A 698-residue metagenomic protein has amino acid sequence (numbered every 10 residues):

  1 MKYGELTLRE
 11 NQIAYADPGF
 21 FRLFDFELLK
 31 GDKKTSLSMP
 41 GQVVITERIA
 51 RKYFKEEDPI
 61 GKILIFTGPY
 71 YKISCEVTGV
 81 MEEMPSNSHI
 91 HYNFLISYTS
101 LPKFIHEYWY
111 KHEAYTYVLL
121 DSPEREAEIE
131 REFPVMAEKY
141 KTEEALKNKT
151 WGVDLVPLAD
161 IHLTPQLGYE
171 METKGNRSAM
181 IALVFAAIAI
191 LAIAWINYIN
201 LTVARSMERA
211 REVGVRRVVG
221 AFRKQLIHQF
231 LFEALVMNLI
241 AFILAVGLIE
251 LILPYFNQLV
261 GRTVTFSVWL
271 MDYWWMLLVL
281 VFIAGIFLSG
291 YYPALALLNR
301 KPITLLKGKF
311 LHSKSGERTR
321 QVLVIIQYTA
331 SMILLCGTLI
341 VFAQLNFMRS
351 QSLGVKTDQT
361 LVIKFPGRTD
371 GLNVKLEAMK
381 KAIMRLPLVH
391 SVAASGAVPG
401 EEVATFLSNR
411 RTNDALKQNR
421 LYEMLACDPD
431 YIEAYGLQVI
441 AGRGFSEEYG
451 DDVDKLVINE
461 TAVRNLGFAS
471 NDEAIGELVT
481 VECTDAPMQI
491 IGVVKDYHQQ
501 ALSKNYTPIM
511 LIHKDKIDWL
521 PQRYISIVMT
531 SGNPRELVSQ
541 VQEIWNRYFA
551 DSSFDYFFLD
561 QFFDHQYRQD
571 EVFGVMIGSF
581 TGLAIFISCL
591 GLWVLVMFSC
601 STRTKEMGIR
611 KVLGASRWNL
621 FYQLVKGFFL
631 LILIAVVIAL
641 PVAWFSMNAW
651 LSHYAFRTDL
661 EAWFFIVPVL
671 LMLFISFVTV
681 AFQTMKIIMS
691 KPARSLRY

Functional and structural regions predicted by a protein language model:
M1, T46, Q351-V374: Membrane-interface junction motifs in transport/secretion proteins
D17-L29, G41-G175, A378-H565, Q569: Mid-to-C-terminal secondary-structure elements that act as membrane-proximal/extracytoplasmic interface segments
E126, M136-A189, M207-E208, I252-L280 (+4 more regions): Membrane-helix entry/capping segments
D154, L158, L235-P302, A343 (+1 more regions): Small-residue-rich transmembrane alpha-helices
K174-I240, L244-L253, N257-Q258, Y273-M276: Hydrophobic alpha-helical bundles that form the membrane domains of multi-pass transporters
K174-R211, N238-L239, T319-Q344, E571-K605 (+3 more regions): Hydrophobic alpha-helical transmembrane segments of multi-pass inner-membrane transport and secretion
A194-M237, N299-F310, L590-L631, M689-Y698: Intracellular coupling helices
N299-T329: N-terminal Sec/SRP start-transfer signal
